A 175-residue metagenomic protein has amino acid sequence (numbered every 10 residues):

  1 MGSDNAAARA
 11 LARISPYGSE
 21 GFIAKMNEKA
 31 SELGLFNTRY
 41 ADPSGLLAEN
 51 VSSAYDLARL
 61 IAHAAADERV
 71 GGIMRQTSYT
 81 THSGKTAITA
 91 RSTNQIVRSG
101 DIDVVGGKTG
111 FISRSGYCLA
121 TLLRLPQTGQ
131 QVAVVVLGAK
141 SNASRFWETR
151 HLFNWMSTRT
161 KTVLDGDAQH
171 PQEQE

Functional and structural regions predicted by a protein language model:
M1-D4, V51: Active-site microenvironments of hydrolase-like enzyme catalytic domains
D4-R13, R39-A41: Substrate-binding clefts and substrate-entry loops adjacent to catalytic sites of polymer-processing enzymes acting on
P16-E175: Penicillin-recognizing serine hydrolase domain
